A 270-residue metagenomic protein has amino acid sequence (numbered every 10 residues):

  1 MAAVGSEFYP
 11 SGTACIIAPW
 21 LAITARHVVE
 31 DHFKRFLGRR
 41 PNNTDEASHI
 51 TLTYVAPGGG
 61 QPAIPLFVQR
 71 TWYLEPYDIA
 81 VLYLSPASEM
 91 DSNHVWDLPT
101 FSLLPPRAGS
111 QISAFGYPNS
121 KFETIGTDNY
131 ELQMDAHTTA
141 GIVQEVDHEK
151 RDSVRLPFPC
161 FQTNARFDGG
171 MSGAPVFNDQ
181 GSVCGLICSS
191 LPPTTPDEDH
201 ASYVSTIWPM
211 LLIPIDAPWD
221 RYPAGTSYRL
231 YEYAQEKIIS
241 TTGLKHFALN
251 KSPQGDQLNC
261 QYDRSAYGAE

Functional and structural regions predicted by a protein language model:
M1-P19, A25: A conserved glycine-rich beta-strand in the N-terminal activation segment of trypsin-fold
M1-S6, E89-W96, I125-R221: Active-site region of chymotrypsin-like
A3-Y9, L37-L104: Conserved catalytic-core segment of clan PA serine endopeptidases
A14, W20, T24, L82 (+5 more regions): Terminal peptide-recognition signature
A25-H27, Y117, S189: Short, surface-exposed secondary-structure boundary micro-motifs
E46-S48, D78, A108-S110, T139 (+1 more regions): Residues that flank catalytic or metal-binding motifs in active/ligand-binding sites
T100-D135: Short glycine/Trp-rich loop-beta-loop segment that forms part of the substrate-binding cleft
I187-E270: C-terminal cap/linker of serine protease catalytic domains
